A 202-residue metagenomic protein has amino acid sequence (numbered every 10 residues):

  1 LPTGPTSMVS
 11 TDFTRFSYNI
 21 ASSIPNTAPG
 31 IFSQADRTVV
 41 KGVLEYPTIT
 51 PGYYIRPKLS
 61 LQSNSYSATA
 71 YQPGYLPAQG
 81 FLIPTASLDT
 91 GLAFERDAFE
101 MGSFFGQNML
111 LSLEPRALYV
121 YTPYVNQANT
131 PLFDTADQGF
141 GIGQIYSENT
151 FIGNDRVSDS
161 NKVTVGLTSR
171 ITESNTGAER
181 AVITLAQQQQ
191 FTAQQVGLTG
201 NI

Functional and structural regions predicted by a protein language model:
L1-I202: Outer-membrane beta-barrel proteins and related beta-barrel translocases across Gram-negative bacteria
